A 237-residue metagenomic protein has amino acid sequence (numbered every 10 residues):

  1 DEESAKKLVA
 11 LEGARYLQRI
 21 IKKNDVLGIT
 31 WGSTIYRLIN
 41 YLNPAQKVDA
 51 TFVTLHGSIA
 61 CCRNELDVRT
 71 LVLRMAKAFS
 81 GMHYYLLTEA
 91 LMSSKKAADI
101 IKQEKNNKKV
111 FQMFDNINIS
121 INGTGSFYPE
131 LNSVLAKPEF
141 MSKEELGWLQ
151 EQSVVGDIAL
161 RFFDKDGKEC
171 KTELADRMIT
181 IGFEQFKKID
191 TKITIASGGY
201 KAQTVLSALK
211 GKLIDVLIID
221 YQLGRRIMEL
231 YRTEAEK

Functional and structural regions predicted by a protein language model:
D1-G28, I39-V48, C61-N64: HTH-adjacent hinge/linker in prokaryotic transcriptional regulators
K7-R15, Y36, K105-K108, Q112 (+1 more regions): Short, contiguous clusters of charged residues that form electrostatic/catalytic patches at enzyme active sites, used
N24-D25, V48-A50, S93, D190: Nucleotide donor/acceptor-binding cores
I29-T34, I219-Y221: Glycine-rich beta-strand-to-loop/alpha-helix junction loops that act as flexible
T34-K47, N132-E144: Short Gly/Thr/Asp-enriched flexible loops that form oxyanion-binding sites at enzyme active sites
T51-I59: Catalytic or ion-translocation cores adjacent to nucleophile or general acid/base/metal-coordination motifs in diverse
I59-K237: Conserved phosphate- and dinucleotide-binding cores of soluble alpha/beta proteins, encompassing both enzyme active
